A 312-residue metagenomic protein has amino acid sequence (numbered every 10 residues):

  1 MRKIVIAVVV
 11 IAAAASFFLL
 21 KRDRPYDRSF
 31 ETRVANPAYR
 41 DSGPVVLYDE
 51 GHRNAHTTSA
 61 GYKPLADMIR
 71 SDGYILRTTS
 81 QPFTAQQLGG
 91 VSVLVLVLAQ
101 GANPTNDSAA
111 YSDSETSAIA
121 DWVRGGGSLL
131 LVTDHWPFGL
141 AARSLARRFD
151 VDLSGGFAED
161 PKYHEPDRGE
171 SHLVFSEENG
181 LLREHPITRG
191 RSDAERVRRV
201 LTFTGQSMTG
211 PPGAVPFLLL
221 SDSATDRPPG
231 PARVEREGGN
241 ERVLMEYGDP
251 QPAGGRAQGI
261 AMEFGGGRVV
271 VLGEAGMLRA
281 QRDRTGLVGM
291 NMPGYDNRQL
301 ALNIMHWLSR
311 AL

Functional and structural regions predicted by a protein language model:
M1-I11: N-terminal Sec-pathway targeting helices
A12-L312: Short, surface-exposed patches at the edges or C-terminal ends of soluble domains, predominantly
